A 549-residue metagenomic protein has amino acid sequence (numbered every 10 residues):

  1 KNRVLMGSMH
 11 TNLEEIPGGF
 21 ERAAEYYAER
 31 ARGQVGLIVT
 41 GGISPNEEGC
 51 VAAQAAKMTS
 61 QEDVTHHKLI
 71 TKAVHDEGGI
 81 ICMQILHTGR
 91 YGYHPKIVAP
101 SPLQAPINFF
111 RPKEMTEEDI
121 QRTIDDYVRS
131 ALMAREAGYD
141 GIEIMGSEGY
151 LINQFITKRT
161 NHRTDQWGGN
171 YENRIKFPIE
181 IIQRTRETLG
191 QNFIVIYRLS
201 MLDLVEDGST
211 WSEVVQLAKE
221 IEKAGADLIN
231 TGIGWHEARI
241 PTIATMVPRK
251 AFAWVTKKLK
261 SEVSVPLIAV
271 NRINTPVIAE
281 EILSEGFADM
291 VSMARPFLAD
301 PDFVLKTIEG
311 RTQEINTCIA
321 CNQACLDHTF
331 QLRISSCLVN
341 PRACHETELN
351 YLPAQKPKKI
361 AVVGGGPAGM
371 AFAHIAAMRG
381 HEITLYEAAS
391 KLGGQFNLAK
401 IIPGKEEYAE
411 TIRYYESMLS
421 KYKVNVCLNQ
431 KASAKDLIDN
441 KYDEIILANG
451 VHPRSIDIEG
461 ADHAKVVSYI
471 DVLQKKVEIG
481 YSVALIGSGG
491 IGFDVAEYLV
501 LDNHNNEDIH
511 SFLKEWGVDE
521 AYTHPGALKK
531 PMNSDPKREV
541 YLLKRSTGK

Functional and structural regions predicted by a protein language model:
K1-P367, A371-E382, K391, P453 (+1 more regions): Flavin-dependent oxidoreductase catalytic cores
A226, I412, V424-N425, A464-V466: Short, conserved active-site loop motifs that form the nucleotide-linked donor/cofactor pocket
T242-P248, N350-L352, P357-K358, L398-E410 (+2 more regions): Short, contiguous acidic/charged loop-to-helix segments that flank catalytic cores in large enzymes
V263, G286-F287, Y422, K441 (+2 more regions): Short, structured coil segments at secondary-structure junctions
K358-L385, C427-I438, N449-I458, D462 (+1 more regions): Rossmann-like dinucleotide/flavin-binding elements
G394-Y442, K544, K549: N-terminal Rossmann-like dinucleotide/flavin-binding domain of flavoprotein oxidoreductases that bind FAD/FMN
I446: N-terminal Rossmann-like NAD(P) cofactor-binding module of classical short-chain dehydrogenase/reductase
